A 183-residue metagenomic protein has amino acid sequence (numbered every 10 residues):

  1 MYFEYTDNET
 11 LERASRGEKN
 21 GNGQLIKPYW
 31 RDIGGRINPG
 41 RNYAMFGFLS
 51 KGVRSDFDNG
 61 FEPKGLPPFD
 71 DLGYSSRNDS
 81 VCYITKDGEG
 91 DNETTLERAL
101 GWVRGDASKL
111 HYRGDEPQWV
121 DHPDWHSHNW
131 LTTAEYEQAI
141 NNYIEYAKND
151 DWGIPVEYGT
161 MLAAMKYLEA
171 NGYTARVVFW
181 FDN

Functional and structural regions predicted by a protein language model:
M1-Y173, D182-N183: Acidic (Asp/Glu-rich) sequence patches and key acidic residues that form negatively charged surfaces used
R176: Helix-boundary and membrane-interface capping/anchor signal
